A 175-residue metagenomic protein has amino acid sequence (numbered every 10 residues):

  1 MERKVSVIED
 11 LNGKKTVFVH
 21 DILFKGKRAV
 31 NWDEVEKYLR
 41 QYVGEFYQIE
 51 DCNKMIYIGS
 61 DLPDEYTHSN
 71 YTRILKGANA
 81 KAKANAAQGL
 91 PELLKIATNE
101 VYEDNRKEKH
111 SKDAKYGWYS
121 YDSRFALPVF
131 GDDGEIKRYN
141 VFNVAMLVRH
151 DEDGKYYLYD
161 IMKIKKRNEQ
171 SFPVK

Functional and structural regions predicted by a protein language model:
M1-K175: Ribonuclease/tRNase effector modules and their secretory precursors
